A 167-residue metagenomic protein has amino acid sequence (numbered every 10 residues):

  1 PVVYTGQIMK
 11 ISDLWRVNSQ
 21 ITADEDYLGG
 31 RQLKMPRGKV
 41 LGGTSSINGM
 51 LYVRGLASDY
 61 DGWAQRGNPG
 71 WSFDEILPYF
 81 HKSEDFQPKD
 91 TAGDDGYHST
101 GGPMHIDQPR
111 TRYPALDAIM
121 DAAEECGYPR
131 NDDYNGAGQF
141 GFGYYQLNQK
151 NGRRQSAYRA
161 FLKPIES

Functional and structural regions predicted by a protein language model:
P1-S167: N-terminal redox-cofactor-binding region of secreted/periplasmic oxidoreductases
